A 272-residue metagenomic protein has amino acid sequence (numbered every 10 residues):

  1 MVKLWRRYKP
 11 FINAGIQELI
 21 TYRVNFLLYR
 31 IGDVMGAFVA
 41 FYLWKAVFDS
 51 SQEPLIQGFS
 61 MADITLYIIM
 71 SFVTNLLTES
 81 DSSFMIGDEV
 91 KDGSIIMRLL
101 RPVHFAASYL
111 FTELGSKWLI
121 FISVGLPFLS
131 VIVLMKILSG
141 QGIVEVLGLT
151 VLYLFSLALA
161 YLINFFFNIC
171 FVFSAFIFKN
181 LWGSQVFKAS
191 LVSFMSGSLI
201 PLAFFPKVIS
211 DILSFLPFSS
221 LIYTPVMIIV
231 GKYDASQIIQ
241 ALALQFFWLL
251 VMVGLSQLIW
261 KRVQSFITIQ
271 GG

Functional and structural regions predicted by a protein language model:
M1-G272: Hydrophobic transmembrane alpha-helices and immediately adjacent juxtamembrane helices of multi-pass inner-membrane
